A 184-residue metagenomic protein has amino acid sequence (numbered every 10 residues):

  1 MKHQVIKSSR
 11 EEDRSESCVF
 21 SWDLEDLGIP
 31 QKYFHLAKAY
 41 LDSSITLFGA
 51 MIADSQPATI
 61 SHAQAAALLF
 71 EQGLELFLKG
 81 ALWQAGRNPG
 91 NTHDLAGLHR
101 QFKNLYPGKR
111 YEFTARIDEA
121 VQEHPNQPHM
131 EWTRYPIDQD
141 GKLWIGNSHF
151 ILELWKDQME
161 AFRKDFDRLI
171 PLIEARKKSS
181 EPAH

Functional and structural regions predicted by a protein language model:
K2-L41, I45, G86-H184: Long, charged low-complexity segments
E25-D26, A53-S55, L68: Intrinsically disordered, low-complexity segments enriched in polar/charged residues with Gly/Pro, especially when
K32, A58-S61, A65, G90: A structural signal for alpha-helical segments
K38, H62-W83: Short, hydrophobic, well-ordered secondary-structure elements
T46-H62: Helix-loop segments that flank and shape redox-cofactor active sites
G49, L78, D138: Residue-level marker of positions within ordered structural domains that often coincide with functionally constrained
